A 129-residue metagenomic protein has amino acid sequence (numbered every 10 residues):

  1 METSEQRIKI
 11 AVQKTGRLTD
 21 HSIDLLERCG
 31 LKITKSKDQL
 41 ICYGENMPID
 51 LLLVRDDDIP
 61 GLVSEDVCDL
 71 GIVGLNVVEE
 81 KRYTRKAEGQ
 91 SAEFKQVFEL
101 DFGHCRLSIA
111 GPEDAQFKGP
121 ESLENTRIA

Functional and structural regions predicted by a protein language model:
M1-A129: Domain-level signature for soluble enzymes in the chorismate/prephenate branch of the shikimate pathway
